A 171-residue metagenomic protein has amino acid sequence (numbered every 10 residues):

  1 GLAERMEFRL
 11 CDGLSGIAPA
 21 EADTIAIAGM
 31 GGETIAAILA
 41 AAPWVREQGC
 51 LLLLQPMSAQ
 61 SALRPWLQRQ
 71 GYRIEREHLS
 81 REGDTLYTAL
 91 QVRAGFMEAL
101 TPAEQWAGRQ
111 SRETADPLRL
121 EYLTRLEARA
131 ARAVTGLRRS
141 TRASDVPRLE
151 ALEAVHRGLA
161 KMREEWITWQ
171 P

Functional and structural regions predicted by a protein language model:
G1-D23: S-adenosyl-L-methionine
S15-P43: Active-site segment flanking the S-adenosylmethionine/decSAM binding pocket in AdoMet-dependent transferases
P19-A20, R46-Q48, M97-L100, S140-P147: Short, glycine- and charge-enriched coil/turn segments that flank and shape catalytic ligand pockets
G32-T34, Q60, E98: Glycine-rich nucleotide phosphate-binding loop and flanking beta-alpha elements of Rossmann-like dinucleotide-binding
A40-R93: C-terminal substrate-binding/active-site "lid" region of AdoMet-derived donor-dependent transferases
T85-R109: Core SAM-dependent methyltransferase catalytic element
P102-P171: An accessory alpha-helical subdomain
